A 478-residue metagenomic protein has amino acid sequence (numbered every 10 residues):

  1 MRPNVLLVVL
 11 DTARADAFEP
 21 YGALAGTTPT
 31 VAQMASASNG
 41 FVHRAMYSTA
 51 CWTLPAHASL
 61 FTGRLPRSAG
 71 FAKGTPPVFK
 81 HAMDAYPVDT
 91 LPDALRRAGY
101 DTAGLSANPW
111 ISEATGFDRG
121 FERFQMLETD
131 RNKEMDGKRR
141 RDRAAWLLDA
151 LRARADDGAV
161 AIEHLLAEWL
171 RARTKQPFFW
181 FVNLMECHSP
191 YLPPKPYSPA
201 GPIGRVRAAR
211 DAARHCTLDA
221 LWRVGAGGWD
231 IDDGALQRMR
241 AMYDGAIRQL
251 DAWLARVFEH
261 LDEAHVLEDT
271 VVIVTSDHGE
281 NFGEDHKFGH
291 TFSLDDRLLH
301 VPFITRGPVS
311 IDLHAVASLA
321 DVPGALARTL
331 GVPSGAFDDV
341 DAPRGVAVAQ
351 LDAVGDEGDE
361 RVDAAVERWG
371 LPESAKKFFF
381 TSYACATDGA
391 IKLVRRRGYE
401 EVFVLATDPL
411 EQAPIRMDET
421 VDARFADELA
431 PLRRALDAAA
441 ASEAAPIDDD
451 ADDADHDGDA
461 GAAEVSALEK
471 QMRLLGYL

Functional and structural regions predicted by a protein language model:
M1-L478: Catalytic domains that recognize anionic headgroups
